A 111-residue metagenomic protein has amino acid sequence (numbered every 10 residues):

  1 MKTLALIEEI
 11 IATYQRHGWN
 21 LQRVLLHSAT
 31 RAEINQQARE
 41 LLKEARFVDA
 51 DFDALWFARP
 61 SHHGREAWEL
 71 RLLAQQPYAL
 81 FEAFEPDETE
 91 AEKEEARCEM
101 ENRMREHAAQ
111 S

Functional and structural regions predicted by a protein language model:
M1, A5-A45: An amphipathic, hydrophobic-aromatic interaction surface with interspersed Lys/Arg that forms lipid/phosphate-bearing
N35-S111: Detector for the mature cores of small, proteolytically processed and post-translationally modified peptide effectors
